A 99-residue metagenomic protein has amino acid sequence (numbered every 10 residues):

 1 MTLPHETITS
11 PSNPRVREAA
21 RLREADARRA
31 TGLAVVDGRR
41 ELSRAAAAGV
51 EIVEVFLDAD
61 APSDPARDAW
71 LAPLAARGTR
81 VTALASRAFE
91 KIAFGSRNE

Functional and structural regions predicted by a protein language model:
M1-E99: Arg/Lys-rich RNA-binding interfaces used to dock onto structured RNA substrates
